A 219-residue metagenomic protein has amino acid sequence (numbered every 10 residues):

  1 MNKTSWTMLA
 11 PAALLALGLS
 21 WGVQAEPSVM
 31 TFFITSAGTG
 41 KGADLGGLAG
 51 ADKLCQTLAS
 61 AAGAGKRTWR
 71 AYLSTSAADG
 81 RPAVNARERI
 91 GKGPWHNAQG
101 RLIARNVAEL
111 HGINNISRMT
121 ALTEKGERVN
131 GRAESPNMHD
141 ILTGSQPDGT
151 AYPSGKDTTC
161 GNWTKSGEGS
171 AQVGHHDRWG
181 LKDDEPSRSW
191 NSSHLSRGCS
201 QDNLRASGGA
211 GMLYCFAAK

Functional and structural regions predicted by a protein language model:
M1-P11: Bacterial N-terminal signal peptides that target proteins for export
L15-V23: C-terminal segment of classical bacterial N-terminal signal peptides
V23-K219: Secreted/extracellular ectodomain signature
